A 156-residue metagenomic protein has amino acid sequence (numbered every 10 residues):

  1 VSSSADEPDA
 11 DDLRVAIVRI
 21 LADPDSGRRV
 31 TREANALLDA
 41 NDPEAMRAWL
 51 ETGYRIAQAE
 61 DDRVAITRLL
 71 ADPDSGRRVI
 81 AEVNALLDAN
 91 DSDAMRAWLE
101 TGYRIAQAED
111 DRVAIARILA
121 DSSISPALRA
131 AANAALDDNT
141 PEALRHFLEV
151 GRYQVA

Functional and structural regions predicted by a protein language model:
V1-A156: Extended, compositionally biased repeat/scaffold regions that form elongated interaction surfaces
